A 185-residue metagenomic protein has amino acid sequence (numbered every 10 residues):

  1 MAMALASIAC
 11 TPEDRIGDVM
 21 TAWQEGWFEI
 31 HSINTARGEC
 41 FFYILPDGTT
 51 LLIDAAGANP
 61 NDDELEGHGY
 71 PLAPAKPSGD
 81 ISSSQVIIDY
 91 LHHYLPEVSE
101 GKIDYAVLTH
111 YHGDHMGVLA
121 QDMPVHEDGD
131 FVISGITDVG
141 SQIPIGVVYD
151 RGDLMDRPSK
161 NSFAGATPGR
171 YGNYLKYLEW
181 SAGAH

Functional and structural regions predicted by a protein language model:
M1-A2: Sec-dependent N-terminal signal peptides
A6-A9: C-terminal motif of bacterial Sec signal peptides marking the signal peptidase cleavage site
P12-E29, T35, Y90-Y105, M116-H185: Flexible, acidic/histidine-containing loops and adjacent segments that form or flank the divalent-metal
A22-Y105: Conserved beta-strand hairpin/beta-sheet module of binuclear metal-dependent hydrolase folds, prominently
P77-Q85, Y111, H126, D130: Soluble non-cytosolic domains of exported or imported proteins
